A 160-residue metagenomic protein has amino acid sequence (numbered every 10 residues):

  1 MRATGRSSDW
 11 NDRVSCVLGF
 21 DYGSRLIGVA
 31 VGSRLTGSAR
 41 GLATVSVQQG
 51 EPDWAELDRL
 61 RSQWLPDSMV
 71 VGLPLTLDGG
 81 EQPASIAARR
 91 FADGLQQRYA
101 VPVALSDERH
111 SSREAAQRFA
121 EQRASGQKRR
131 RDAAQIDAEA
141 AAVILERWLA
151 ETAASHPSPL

Functional and structural regions predicted by a protein language model:
M1-F20, S24-L160: Phosphate- and other anionic-substrate recognition elements at nucleic-acid/protein interfaces
